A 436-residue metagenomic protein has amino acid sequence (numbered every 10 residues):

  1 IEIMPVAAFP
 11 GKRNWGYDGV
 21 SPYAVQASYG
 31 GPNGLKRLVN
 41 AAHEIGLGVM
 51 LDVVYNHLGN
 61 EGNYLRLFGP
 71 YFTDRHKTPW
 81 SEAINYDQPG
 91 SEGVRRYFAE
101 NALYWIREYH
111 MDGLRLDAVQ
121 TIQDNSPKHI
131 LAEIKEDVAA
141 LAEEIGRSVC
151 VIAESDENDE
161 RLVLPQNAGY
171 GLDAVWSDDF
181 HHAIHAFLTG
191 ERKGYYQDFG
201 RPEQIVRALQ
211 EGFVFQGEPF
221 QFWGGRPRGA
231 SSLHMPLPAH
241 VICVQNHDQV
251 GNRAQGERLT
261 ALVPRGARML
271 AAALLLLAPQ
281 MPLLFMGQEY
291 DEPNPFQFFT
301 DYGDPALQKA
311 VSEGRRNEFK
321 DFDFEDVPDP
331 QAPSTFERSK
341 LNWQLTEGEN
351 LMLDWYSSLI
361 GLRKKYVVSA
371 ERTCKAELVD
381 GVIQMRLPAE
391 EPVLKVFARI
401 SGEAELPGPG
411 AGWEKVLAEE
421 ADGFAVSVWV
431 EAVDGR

Functional and structural regions predicted by a protein language model:
I1-E2, G46-G48, D112-G113, S148-C150 (+3 more regions): Beta-sheet entry/capping signal
E2-E144, C150, R161-L162: Substrate-binding/active-site clefts of carbohydrate-active enzymes
A7, Q26, Y55, Q120 (+5 more regions): Short, flexible loop/turn elements at secondary-structure junctions
G19-S21, P79-P89, N246-L259, P333-Q344: Short glycine/proline-rich turn/loop motifs
G34, L38, V94, F98-W105 (+3 more regions): Alpha-helical packing segments of well-folded alpha/beta enzyme cores
P89-R95, H185-F187, K340-L351: A short, structured beta-strand-centered segment in the mid-to-C-terminal lobe of catalytic cores from group-transfer
L131, K135-D321: Conserved alpha/beta catalytic core and glycan-binding cleft of carbohydrate-active enzymes
Q255-E257, A261-R265, M269, L274-R436: Carbohydrate-interacting/catalytic domains
